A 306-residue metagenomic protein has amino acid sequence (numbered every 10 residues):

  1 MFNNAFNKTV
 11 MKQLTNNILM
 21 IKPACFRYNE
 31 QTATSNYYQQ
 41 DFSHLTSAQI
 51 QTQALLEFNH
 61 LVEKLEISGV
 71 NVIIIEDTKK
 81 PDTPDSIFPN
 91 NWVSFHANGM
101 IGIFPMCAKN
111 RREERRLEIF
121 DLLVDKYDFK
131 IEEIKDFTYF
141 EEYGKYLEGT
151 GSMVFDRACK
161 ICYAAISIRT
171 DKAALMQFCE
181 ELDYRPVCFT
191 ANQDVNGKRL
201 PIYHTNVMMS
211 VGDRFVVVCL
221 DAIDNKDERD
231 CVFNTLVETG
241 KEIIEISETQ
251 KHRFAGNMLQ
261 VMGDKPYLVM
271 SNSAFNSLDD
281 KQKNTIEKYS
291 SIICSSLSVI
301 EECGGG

Functional and structural regions predicted by a protein language model:
F2-G305: The feature marks the mature, well-folded catalytic cores of soluble enzymes
